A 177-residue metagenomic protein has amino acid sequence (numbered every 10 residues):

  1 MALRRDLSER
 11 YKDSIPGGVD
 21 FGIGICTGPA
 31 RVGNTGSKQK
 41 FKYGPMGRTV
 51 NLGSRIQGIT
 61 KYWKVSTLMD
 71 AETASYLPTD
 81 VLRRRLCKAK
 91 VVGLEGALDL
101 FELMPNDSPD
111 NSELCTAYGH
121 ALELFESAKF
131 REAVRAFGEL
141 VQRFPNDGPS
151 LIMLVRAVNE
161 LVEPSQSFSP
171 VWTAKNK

Functional and structural regions predicted by a protein language model:
M1, V50, S54: Conserved active-site region of classical short-chain dehydrogenase/reductase
L3, I25, I56, L154-A157: Hydrophobic, well-ordered secondary-structure elements that form the walls of internal hydrophobic environments
R5, G58-K61: Short glycine/serine- and small hydrophobic-enriched flexible loop segments
D6-V50, S75-P78, L94-L100: Catalytic core of nucleotidyl cyclases, primarily class III adenylyl/guanylyl cyclases
K12, K38-K42, K61-K64, K88-K90 (+2 more regions): Context-gated lysine
A30-V32, G53, T60-E132, G138-E139 (+1 more regions): Cytosolic regulatory/linker segments at or just downstream of nucleotide-handling modules in signal-transduction
Q166-K177: Intrinsically disordered, low-complexity, charge-biased linker/tail regions
